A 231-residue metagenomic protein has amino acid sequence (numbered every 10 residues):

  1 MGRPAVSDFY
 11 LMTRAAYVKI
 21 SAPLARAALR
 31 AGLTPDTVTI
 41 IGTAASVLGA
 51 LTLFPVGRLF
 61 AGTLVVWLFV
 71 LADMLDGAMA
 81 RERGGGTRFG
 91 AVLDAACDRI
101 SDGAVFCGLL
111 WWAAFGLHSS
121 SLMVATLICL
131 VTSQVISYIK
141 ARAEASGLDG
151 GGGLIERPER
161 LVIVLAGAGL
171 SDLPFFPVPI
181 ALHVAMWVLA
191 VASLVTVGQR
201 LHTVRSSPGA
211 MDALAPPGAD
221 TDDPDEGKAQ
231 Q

Functional and structural regions predicted by a protein language model:
M1-V65, V105-Q231: Hydrophobic alpha-helical transmembrane segments
V66, L75-V124: Basic, amphipathic juxtamembrane/active-site segments that coordinate anionic phosphate or diphosphate groups
